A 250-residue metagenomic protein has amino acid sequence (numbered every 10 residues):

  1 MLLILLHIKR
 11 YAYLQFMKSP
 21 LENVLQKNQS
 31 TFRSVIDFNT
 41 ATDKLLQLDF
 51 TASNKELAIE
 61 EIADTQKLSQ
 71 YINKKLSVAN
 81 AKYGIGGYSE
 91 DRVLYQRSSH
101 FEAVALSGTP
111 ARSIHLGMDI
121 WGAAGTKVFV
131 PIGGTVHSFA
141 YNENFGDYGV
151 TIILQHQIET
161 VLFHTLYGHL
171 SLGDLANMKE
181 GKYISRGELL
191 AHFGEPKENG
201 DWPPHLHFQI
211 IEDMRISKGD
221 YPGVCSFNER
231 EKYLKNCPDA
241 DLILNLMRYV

Functional and structural regions predicted by a protein language model:
L5-D119, A123, R230-V250: Polar/charged, compositionally biased leader and regulatory segments
V35-T51, A176-L189, E195-E198, W202-V250: Acidic, glycine-rich catalytic/binding loops that coordinate metals and/or anionic ligands
G108-N144: Short, glycine/small-residue-enriched coil/turn segments at secondary-structure junctions
H115, H156, H169, H205-H207: Histidine-centered active-site/metal-ligand motif
M118, V150-I152, P204-L206: Short beta-strand micro-motifs in enzyme catalytic cores
G122, D174-N177: Short alpha-helix capping/helix-loop boundary micro-motifs
V130-D174: Zn2+-dependent peptidoglycan hydrolase active-site motif and core
